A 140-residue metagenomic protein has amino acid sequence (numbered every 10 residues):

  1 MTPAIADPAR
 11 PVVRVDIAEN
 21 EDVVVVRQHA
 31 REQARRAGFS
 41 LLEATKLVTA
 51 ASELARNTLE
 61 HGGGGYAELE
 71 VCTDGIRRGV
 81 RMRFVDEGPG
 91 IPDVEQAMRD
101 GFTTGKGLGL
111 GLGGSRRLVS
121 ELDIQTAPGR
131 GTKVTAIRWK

Functional and structural regions predicted by a protein language model:
M1-R14, A55-K140: Conserved beta-strand-loop-beta-strand hairpin that lines the nucleotide-binding pocket of ATP/GTP-utilizing enzymes
M1-T49: Bergerat-fold GHKL ATPase/HATPase_c domain
